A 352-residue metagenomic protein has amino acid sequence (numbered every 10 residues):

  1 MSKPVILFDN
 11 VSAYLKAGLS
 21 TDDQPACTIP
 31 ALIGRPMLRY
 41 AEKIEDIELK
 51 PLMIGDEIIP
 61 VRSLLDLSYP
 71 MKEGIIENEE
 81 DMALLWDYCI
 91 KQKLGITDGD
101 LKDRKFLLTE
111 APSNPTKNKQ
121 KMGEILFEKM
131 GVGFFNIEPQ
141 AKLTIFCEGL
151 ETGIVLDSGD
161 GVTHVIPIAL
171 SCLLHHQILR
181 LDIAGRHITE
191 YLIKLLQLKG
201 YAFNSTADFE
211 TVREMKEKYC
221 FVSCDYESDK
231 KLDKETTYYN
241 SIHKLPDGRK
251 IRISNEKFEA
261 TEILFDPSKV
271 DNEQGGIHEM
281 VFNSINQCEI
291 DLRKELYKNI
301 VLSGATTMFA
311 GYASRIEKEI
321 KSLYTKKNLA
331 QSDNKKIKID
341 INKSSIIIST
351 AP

Functional and structural regions predicted by a protein language model:
M1-V5, N118-Q120, E128-L156, C172 (+2 more regions): Conserved phosphate-binding catalytic cores of ATP/NTP-utilizing and phosphoryl-transfer enzymes
P4-I125, F134, L174-I178, T189 (+1 more regions): Conserved phosphate-binding loops in N-terminal lobes of ATP-dependent enzymes of the actin/Hsp70/sugar-kinase
L7-Y14, E148-L150, V155-T163, I168-C172 (+4 more regions): A short acidic Gly-Thr/Ser loop motif
L85-K93, K257-E259, I263-L296: Phosphate/ATP-binding catalytic cores across multiple sugar-kinase/actin-like superfamilies, primarily ASKHA
C89-D103, Y201-F203, S284-K298, A330-D333: Phosphate/pyrophosphate-binding loops at sites that engage ATP/ADP/AMP, CoA/4′-phosphopantetheine, polyphosphate
T109-K119, K298-E319: Glycine-rich phosphate-binding loops at beta-strand->alpha-helix junctions
Q140, E295, E317-P352: Conserved phosphate-binding/catalytic loops in two-lobed NTP-binding clefts
A169-E273, L296-N299: Phosphate-binding glycine-rich/basic clefts of nucleotide- and phosphate-handling proteins, predominantly
